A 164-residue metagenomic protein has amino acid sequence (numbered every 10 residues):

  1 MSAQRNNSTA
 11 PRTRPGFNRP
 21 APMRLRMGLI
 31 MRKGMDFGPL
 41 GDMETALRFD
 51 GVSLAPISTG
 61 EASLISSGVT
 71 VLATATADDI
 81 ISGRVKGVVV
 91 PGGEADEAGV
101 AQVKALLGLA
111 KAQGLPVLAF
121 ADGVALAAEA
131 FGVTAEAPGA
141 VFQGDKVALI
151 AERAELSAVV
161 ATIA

Functional and structural regions predicted by a protein language model:
S2-S58, A73-A164: Active-site-adjacent pocket-lining segments in enzyme domains
S58-L64: Short connector loops at secondary-structure junctions
G68: Conserved phosphate/oxyanion-binding catalytic-loop motifs
